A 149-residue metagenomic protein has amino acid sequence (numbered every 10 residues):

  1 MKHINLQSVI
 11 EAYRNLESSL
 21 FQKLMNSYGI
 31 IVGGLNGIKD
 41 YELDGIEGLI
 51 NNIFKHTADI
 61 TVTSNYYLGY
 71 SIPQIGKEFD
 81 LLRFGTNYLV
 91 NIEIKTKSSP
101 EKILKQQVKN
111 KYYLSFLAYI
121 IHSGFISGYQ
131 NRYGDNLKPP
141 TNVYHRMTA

Functional and structural regions predicted by a protein language model:
M1-A149: Accessory nucleic-acid engagement/destabilization modules that flank
